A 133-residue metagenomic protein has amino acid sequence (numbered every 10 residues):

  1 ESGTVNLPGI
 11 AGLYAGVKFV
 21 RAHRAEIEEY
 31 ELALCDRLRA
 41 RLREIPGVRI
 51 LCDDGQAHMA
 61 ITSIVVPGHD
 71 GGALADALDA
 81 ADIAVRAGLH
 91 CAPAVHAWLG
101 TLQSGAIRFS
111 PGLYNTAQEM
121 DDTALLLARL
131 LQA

Functional and structural regions predicted by a protein language model:
E1-I10, Y14-R39, L51-H58: Structural signature of PLP-dependent enzymes
S2, S63, G112: Glycine- and other small-residue-rich loops at beta-strand/loop junctions that grip anionic moieties
G12, V65, A84, R108-S110: Conserved beta-strand segments that form the floor/walls of ligand-binding pockets within enzyme and binding domains
L13-G16, V95, T123: Buried hydrophobic packing segments
L32, V48-P93, A97-L99: Conserved PLP-binding catalytic core of the aspartate aminotransferase-like
L42-P46: Acidic-histidine catalytic/liganding microenvironments
A97-A133: PLP-dependent enzyme catalytic core of the Aspartate aminotransferase-like
